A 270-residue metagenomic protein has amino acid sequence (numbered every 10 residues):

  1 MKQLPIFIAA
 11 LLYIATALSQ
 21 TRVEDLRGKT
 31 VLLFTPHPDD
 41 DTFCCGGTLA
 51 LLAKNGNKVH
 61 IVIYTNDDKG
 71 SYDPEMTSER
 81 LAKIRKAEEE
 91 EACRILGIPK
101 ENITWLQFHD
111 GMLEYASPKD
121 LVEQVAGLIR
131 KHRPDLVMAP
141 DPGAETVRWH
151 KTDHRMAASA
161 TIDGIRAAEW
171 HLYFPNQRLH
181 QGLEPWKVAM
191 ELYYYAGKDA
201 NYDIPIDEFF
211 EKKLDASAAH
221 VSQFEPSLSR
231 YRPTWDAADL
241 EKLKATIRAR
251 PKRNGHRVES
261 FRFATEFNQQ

Functional and structural regions predicted by a protein language model:
M1-P5: Positively charged n-region of N-terminal signal peptides that target proteins for export
I6-F7, A17: Cleavable N-terminal signal peptides
L18-H132: Active-site rim/loop-helix segments in enzyme catalytic domains that contact anionic ligands
S19-F34, P118-Q270: Metal-dependent de-N-acetylase/amidase catalytic core
